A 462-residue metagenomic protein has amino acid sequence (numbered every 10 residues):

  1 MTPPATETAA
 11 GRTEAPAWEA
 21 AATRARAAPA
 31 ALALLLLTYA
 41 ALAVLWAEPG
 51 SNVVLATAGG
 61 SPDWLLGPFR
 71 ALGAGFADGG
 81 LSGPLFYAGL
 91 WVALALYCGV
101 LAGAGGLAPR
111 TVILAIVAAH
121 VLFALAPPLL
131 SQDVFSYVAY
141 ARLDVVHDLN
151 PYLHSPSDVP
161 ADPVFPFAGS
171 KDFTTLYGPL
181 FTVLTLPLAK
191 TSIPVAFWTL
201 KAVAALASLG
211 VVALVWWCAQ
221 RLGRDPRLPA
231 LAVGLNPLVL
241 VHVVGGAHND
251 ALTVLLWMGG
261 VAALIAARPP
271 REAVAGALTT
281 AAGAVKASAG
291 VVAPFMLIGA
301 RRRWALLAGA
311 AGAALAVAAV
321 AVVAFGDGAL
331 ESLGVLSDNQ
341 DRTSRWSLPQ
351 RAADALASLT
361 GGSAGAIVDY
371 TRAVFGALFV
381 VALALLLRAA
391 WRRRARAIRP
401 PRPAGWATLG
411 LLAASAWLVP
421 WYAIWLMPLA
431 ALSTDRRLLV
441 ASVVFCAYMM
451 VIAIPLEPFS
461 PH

Functional and structural regions predicted by a protein language model:
T2-R342, D354, R372-H462: Multi-pass membrane glycosyltransferase architecture that uses lipid-linked
R345, T360-A364: Residue-level signal for secondary-structure boundary elements
W346-D354: Cytosolic juxtamembrane regulatory segments of multi-pass membrane proteins
A353-G361: A cyclin-like helical interaction fold
G365-R372: Membrane-water interface at loop-to-transmembrane-helix junctions
